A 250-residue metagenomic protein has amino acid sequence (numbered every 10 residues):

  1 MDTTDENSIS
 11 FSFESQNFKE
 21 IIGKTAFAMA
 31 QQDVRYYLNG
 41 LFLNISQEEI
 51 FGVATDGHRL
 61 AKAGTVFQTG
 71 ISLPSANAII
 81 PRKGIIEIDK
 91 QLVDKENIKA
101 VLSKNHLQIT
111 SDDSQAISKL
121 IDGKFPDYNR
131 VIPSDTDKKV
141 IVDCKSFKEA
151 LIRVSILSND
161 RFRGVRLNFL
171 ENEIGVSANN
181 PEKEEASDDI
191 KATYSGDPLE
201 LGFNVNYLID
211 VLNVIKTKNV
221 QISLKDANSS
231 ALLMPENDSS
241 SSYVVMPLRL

Functional and structural regions predicted by a protein language model:
M1-L250: Structural preference for solvent-exposed beta-strand-turn elements and adjacent flexible terminal/loop segments within
